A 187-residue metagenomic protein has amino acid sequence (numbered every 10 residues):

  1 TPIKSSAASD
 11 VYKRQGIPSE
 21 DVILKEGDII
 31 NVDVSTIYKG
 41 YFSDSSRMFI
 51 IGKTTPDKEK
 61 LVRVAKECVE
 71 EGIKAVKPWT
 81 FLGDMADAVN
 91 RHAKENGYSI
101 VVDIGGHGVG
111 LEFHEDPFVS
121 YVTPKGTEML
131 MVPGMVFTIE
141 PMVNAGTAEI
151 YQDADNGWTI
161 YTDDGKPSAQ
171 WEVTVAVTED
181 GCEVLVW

Functional and structural regions predicted by a protein language model:
T1, Q15-G16, H107, H114 (+1 more regions): Histidine-centered active-site/metal-ligand motif
T1-A8, Y12: Single conserved hydrophobic/aromatic residue that forms the stacking wall/gate of nucleotide- or nucleobase-binding
I3, G16, G83-A86, E149-D153: Short, motif-level signal for alpha-helix interfacial/capping segments enriched in acidic residues and aromatics/proline
A7, G27, V32, A65: Hydrophobic/aromatic pocket-lining and membrane-interface residues
S19, I23-I29, S35-K53, T123-W187: Charged, cofactor-coupling segments
I37-S43, I50, T54-L130, V136-A148: Conserved, well-structured core segments that form or line functional sites
